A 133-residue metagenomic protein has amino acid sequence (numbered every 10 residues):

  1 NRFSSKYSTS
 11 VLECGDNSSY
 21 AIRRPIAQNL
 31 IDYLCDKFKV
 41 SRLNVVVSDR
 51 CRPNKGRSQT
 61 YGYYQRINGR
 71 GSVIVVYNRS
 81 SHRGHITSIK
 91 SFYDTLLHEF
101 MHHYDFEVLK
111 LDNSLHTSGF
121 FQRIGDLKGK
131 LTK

Functional and structural regions predicted by a protein language model:
N1-A21: N-terminal low-structure segments adjacent to metalloprotease catalytic domains across cellular compartments
S5, T9, S80, L109: A short beta-strand motif that forms part of the nucleic acid-binding face of small beta-barrel RNA-binding folds
S18, L109-L111: Short histidine/acidic/glycine/proline-rich micro-motifs that form metal- and phosphate-coordinating active-site loops
S18-S72, T132: Auxiliary, metal-adjacent structural segments of Zn-dependent hydrolase domains
C51-K90, H103-E107, H116-D126: Active-site scaffold of zinc-dependent metalloenzymes
S91-F100: Short alpha-helical catalytic segment bearing the HExxH-like zincin motif of zinc-dependent metalloproteases
D112-S114, L131: A short hydrophobic/aromatic micro-motif that marks alpha-helical segments and, especially, helix-coil
L127-K133: Short helix/loop segments within enzyme catalytic domains that coordinate or immediately flank catalytic cofactors
